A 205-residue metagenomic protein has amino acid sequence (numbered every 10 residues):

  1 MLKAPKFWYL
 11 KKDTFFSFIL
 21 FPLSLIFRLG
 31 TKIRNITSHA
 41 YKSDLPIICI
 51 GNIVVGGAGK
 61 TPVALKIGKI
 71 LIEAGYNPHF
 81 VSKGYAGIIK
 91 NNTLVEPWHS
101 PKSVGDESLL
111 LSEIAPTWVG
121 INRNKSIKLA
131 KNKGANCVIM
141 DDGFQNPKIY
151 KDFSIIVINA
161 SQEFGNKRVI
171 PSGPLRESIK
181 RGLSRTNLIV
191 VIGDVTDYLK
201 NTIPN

Functional and structural regions predicted by a protein language model:
M1-K6, N52, G57-A58, T186: Membrane-proximal helical "anchor" segments flanking the first transmembrane region of inner-membrane enzymes
L2-P46: A transmembrane-helix-recognition feature enriched in membrane-embedded lipid enzymes and envelope glyco-/phospholipid
N35-P97: Walker A (P-loop) phosphate-binding motif
G87-T202: Phosphate/Mg2+-binding loops and adjacent switch elements in nucleotide/diphosphate-handling enzyme cores
